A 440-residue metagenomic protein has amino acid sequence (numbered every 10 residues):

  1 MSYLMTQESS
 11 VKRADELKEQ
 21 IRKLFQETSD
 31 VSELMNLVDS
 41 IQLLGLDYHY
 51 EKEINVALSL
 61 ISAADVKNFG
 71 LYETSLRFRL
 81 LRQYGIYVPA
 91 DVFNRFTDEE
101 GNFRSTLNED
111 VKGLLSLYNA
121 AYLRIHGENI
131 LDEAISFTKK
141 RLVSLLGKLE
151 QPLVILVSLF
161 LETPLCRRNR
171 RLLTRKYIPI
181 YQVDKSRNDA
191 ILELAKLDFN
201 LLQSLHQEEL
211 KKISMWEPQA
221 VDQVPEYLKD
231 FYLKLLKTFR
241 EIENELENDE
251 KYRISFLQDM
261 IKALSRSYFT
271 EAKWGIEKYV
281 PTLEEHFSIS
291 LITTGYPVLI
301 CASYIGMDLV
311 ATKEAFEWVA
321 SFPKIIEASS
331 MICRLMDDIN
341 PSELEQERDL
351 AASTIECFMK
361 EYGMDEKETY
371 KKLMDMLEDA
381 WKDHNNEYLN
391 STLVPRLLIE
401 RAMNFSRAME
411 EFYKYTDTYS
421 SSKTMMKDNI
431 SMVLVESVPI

Functional and structural regions predicted by a protein language model:
M1-I440: Terpene synthase/cyclase
